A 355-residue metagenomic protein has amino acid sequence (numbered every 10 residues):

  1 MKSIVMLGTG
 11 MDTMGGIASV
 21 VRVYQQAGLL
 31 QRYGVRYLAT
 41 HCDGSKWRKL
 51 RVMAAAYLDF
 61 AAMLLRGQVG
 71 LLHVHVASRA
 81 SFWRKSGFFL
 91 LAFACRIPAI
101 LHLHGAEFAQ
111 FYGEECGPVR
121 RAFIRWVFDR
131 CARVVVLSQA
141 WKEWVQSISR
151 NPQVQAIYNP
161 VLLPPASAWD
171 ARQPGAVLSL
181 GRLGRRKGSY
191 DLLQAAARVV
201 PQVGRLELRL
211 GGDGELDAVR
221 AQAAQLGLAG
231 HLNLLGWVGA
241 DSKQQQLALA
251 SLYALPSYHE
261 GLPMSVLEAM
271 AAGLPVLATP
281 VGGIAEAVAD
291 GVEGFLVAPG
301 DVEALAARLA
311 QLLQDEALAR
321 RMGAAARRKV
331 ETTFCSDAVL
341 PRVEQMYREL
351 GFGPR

Functional and structural regions predicted by a protein language model:
V5-M6, V161, W169-A197, R209-G211: Conserved donor-binding/catalytic core segment of Leloir-type glycosyltransferases
A39-D43, L180, E207-R220, G236: Glycosyltransferase donor-sugar binding loop
A122-A166: Donor nucleotide-sugar binding/catalytic pocket of nucleotide-sugar-dependent glycosyltransferases
R220-V238: Nucleotide-activated donor-binding/catalytic signature segment of Leloir-type glycosyltransferases, i.e., the conserved
Y258: Aromatic "clamp/platform" in nucleotide-sugar-dependent glycosyltransferases that forms part of the donor/acceptor
P275-A278, V288: Short hydrophobic beta-strand element within catalytic cores of glycosyltransferases and related nucleotide-activated
D290-G291, F295-V302, Q311-E316: Conserved acidic donor-binding segment of nucleotide-sugar-dependent glycosyltransferases
A304, Q311, L318-T333, V339-Q345: A short, well-ordered alpha-helix in the C-terminal region of glycosyltransferases
